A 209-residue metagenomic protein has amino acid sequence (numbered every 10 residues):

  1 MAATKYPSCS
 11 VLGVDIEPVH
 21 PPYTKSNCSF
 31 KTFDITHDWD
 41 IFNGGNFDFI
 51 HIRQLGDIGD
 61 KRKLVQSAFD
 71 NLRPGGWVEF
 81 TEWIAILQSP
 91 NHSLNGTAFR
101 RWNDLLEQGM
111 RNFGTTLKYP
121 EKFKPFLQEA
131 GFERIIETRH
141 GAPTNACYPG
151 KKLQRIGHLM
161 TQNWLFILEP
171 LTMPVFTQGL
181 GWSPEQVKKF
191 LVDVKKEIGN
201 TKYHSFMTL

Functional and structural regions predicted by a protein language model:
M1-G45, F49, K63: Class I SAM-dependent methyltransferase SAM/SAH-binding core
S8, N27, G75, F132-R134: A generic structural signal for alpha->beta connector loops
D15-P18, I35-D38, I52, V65-Q66 (+3 more regions): Eukaryotic intrinsically disordered and solvent-exposed regulatory patches
I16, T24-N27, F42-G44, L64-S67 (+4 more regions): Short coil/turn segments at secondary-structure boundaries
D48-R53, T81: Residues lining the SAM
D57, W77-I167: Conserved catalytic/acceptor-binding region of the Class I
R62-W77: A short glycine-rich, Lys/Arg-flanked "PGG" loop and its adjoining helix->strand segment in the class I
R134-L209: Conserved Class I S-adenosyl-L-methionine
